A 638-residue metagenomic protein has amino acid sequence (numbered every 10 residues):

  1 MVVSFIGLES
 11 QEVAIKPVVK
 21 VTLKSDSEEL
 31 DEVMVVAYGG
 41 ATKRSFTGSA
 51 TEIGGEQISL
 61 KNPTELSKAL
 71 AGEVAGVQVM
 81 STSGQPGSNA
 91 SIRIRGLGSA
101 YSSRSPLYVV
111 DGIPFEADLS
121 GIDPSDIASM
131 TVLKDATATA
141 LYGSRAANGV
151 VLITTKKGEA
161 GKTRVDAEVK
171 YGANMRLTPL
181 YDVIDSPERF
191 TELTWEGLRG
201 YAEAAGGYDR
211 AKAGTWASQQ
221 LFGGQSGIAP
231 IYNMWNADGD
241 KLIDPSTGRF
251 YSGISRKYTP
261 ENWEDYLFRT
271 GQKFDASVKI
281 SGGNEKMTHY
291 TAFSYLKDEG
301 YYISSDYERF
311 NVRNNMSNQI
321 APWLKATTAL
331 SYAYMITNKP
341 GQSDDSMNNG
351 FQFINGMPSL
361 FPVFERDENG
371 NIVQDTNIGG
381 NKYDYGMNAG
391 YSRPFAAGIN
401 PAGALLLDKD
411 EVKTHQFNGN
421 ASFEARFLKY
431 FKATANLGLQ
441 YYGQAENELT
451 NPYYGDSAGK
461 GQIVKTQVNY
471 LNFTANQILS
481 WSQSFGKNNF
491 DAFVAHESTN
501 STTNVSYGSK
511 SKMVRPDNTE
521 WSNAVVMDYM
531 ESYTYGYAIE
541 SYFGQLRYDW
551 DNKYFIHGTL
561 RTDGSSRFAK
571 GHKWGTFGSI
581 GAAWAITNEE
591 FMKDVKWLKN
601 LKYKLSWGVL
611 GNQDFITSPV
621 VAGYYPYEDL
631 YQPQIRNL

Functional and structural regions predicted by a protein language model:
M1-R313, I320-A321, K325-T327, A333 (+4 more regions): Short, small/polar-rich motifs associated with maturation and membrane association, primarily at protein termini
I58-K61, R104-S105, R309-F310, N315-L324 (+3 more regions): Extracellular/periplasmic, surface-exposed regions of secreted and cell-surface proteins
L70, A75, G356-P362, K429: Proline-centered flexible-loop/turn and helix-kink motifs
P86, P340-M347, P452-Y453, M592-L598: Short, glycine/acidic-rich hinge or "gate" loops at secondary-structure transitions that mediate conformational
L180-P245, A333-G390, V505-S509, L601-N637: A surface-exposed, glycine/aromatic-enriched loop/edge motif typical of exported proteins
S346, I354, Y453-V464: Solvent-exposed loop segments that connect transmembrane elements
